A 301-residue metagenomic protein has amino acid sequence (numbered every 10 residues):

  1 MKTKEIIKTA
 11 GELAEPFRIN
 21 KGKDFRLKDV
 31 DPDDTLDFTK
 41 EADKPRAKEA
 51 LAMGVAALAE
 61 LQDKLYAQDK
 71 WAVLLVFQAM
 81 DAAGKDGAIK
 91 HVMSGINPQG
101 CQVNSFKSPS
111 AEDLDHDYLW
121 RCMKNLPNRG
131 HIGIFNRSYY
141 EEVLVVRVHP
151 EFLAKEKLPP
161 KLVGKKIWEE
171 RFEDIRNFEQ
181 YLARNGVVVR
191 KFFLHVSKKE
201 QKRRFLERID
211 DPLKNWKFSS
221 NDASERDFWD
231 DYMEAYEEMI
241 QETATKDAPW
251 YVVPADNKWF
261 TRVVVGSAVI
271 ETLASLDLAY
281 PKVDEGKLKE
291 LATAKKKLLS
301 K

Functional and structural regions predicted by a protein language model:
M1-K301: Flexible, compositionally biased loop and terminal segments
